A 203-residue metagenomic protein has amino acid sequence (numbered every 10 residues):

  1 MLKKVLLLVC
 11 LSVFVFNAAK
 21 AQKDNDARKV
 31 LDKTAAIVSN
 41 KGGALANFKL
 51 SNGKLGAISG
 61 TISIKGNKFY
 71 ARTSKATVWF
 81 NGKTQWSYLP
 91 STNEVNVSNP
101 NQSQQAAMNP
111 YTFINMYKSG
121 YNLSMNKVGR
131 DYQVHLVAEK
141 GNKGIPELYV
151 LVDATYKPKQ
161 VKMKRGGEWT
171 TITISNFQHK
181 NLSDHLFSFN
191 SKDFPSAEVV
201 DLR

Functional and structural regions predicted by a protein language model:
L2-L6, S12, N17-G56, K68 (+1 more regions): N-terminal leader/targeting segments and the immediate start of mature chains
A21, Y121, N126-L202: Gly/Pro-enriched, hydrophobic low-complexity segments that function as extracytoplasmic propeptides/linkers
N47, R72, Y88-L89, H135-V137 (+1 more regions): Beta-strand residues in well-ordered beta-sheet regions across diverse protein folds
N52, N81, L89, V152-D153: Acidic/polar residues at beta-strand termini and the immediately following turn/coil
K54-S59, V134: Short, solvent-exposed polar/charged micro-motifs at secondary-structure junctions
L55, S63-I64, A71-R72, M116-K118 (+1 more regions): Short solvent-exposed loop/turn micro-motifs enriched in small/polar/acidic residues
S59-M108, R165, W169-T171: An acidic-aromatic
S87-G144: Surface-exposed, polar helix/loop patches in the mature regions of secreted/periplasmic/lumenal proteins that form
